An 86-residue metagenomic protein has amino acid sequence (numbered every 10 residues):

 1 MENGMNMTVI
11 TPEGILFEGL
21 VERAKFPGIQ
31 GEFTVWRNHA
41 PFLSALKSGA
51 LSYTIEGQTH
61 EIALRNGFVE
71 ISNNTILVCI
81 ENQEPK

Functional and structural regions predicted by a protein language model:
M1-M5: N-terminal helix initiation/capping motif
N6-K86: Compact, glycine-rich, soluble single-domain proteins
